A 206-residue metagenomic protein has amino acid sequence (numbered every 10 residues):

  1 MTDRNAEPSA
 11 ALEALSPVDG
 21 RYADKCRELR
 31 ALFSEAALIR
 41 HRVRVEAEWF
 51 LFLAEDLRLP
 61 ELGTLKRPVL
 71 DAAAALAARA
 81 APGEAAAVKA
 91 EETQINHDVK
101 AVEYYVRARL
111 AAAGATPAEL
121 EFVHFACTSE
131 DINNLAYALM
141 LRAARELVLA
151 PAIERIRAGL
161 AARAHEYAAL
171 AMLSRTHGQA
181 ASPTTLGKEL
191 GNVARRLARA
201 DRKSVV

Functional and structural regions predicted by a protein language model:
T2-R202: A helix-coil-helix interface module used to build multimeric assemblies and to scaffold catalytic/cofactor sites
V205-V206: Conserved small/polar residues in nucleotide/adenosyl-binding loops
